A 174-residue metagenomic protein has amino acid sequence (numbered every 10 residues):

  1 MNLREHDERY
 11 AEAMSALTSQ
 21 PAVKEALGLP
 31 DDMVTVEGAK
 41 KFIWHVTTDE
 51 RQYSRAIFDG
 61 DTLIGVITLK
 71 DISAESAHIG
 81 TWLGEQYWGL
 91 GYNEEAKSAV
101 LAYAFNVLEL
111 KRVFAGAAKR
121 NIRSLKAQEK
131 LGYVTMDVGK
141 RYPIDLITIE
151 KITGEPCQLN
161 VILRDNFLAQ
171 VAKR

Functional and structural regions predicted by a protein language model:
M1-P21, A56-R174: Acyl-donor (CoA/ACP) binding surface of acyl/acetyltransferases
A22-I43: Conserved GNAT-fold acetyl-CoA-binding loop/helix
I43-A56, G65: A short helix-loop-beta-strand connector motif used in the catalytic cores of GNAT acetyltransferases and, in some
